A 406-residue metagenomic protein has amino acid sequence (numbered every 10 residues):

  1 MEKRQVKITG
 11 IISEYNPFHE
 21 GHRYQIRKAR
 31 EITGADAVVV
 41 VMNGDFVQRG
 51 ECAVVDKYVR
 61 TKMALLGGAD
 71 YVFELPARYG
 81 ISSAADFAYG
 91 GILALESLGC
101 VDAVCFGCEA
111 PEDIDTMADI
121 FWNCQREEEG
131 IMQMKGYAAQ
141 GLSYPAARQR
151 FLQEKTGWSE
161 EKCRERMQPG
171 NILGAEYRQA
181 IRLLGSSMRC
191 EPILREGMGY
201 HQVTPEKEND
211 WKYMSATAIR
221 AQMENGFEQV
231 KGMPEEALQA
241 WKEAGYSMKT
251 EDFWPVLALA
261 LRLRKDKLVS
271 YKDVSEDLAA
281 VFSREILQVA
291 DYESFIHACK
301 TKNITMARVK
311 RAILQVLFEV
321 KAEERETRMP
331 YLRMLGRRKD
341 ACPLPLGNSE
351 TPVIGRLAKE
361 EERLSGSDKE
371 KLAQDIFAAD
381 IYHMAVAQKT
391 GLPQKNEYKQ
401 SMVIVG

Functional and structural regions predicted by a protein language model:
M1-R60: N-terminal catalytic cores of NTP/NDP-binding nucleotidyl/phosphoryl-transfer enzymes
R30, T61-L65, Q179-R182, R220: Class I S-adenosyl-L-methionine
R30-E31, L65, I92, E96-S97: Non-catalytic positions within long, well-ordered alpha-helices that form the structural scaffold/packing of enzyme
D36, D70, D102: Receiver (REC) domain switch/active-site residues of two-component response regulators
V59-T61, P345-L346: Acidic, Ser/Thr-rich peripheral helices and adjacent loops at domain boundaries
T61-P76: A glycine-rich helix N-cap at a beta->alpha junction
E74-G406: Active-site cores that bind ATP or allylic diphosphates and position pyrophosphate for catalysis
